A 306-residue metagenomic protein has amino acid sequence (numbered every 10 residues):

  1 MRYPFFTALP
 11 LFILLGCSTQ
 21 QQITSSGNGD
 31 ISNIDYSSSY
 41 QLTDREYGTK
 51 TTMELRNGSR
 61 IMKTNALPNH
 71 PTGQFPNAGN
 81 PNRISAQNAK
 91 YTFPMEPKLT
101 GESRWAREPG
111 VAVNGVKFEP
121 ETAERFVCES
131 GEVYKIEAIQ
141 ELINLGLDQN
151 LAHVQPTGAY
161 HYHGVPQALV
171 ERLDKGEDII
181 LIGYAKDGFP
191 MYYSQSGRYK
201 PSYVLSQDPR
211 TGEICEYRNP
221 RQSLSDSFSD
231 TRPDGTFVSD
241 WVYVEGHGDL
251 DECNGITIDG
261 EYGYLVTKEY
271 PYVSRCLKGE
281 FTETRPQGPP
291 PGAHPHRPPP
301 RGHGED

Functional and structural regions predicted by a protein language model:
M1-P4: Positively charged n-region of N-terminal signal peptides that target proteins for export
L14-G16: C-terminal motif of bacterial Sec signal peptides marking the signal peptidase cleavage site
Q20-D148: Solvent-exposed N-terminal domain segments of exported/luminal and surface proteins
I61-M62, A66-A106, P120, A159 (+2 more regions): A short, polar beta-strand/turn micro-motif
A112-K117, P156-L169, I258-P271: Extracellular/lumenal glycan-associated surfaces
L145-A152, G248-N254: Short, recurring structural edge motifs at helix starts
D187-F189, S194-P289: Extended, compositionally biased non-globular segments
R285-D306: Disordered, low-complexity segments in secreted/periplasmic proteins that are enriched in proline
